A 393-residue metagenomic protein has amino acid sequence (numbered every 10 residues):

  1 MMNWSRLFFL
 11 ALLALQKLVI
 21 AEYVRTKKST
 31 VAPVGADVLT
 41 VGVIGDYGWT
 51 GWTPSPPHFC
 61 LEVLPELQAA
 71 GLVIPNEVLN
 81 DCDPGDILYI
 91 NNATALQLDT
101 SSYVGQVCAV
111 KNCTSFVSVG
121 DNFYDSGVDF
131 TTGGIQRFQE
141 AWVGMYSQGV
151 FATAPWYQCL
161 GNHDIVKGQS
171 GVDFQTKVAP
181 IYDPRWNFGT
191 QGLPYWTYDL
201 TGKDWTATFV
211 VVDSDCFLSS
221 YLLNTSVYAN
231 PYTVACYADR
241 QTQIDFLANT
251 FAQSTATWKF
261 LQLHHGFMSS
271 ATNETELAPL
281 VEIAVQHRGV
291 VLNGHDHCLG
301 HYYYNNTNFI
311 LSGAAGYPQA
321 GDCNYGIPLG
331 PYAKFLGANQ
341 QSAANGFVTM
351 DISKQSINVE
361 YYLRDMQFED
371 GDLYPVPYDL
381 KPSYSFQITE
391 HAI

Functional and structural regions predicted by a protein language model:
S5-L18: Cleavable N-terminal signal peptides of Sec/SRP-targeted secreted and luminal proteins
E22-Q136: N-terminal active-site segment of His-dependent metallophosphoesterases
V43-G45, V117-V119, C159-L160, V211-D213 (+4 more regions): Short beta-strand segments
P54-C82, I87-L88, Y124-T255, A278-V290 (+1 more regions): Extended active-site neighborhood of metal-dependent phosphoesterases/phosphodiesterases
T114, T257-K259, G289: Conserved acidic residues
F251-S270: Short acidic, glycine-rich surface-loop motifs adjacent to enzyme active sites
L336-I393: A short C-terminal boundary segment appended to hydrolase-like catalytic domains
